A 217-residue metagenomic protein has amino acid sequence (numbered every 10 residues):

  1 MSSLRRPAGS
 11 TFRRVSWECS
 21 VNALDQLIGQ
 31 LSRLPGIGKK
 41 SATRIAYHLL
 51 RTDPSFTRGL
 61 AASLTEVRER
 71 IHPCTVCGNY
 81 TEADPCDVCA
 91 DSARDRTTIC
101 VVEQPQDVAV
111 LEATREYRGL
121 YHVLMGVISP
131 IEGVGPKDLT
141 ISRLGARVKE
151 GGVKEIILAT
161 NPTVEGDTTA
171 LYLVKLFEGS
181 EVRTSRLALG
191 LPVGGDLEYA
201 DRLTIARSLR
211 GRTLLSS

Functional and structural regions predicted by a protein language model:
M1-S20: N-terminal amphipathic/basic-hydrophobic helices that include classical n-h-c signal peptides and signal-anchor
S3, R33-P35: A generic structured-segment signal
N22-L24, G29, R33, T43-V108 (+1 more regions): Cys/His-rich Zn2+-binding cysteine-cluster or related metal-binding knuckle/ribbon modules and their
D25-G29, T43-Y47, R58, A62 (+6 more regions): Solvent-exposed alpha-helical segments within well-ordered globular domains of core cellular machineries
A42, D91-T160: Extended interfacial segments that mediate partner engagement and assembly in macromolecular machines
L60, P73, P85, D107 (+5 more regions): Glycine-rich, flexible loop/turn motifs
R118, G145-I157, N161-S217: Long C-terminal interaction/binding lobes of large macromolecular proteins
